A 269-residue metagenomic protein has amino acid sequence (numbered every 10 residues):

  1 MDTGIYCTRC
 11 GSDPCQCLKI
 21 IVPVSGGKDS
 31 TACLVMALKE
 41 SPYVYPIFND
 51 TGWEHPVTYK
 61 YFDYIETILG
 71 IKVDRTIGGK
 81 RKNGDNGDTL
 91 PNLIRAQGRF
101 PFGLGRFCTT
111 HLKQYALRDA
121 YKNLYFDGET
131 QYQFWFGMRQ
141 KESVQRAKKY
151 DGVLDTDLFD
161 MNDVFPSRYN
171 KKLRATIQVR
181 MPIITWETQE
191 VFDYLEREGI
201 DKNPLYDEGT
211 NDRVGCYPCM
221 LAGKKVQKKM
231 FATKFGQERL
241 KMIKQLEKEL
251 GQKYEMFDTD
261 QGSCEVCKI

Functional and structural regions predicted by a protein language model:
G4-C10, Q16-I269: Nucleotide-activated chemistry modules centered on ATP-dependent adenylation/adenylyltransferase
